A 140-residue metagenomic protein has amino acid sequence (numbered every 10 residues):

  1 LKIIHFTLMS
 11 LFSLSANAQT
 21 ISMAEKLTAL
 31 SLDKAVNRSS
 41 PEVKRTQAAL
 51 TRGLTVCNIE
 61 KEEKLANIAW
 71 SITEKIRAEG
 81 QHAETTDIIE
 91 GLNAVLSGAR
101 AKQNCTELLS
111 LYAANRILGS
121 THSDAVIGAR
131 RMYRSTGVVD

Functional and structural regions predicted by a protein language model:
K2-M9: Sec-dependent signal peptide recognition, specifically the positively charged N-region followed immediately by
M9-S10, R116: Generic alpha-helical secondary structure signal
S13-S15: N-terminal signal peptide c-region/cleavage motif recognized by signal peptidases
S22-N37: N-terminal mature-domain "stem" immediately C-terminal to a signal peptide or N-terminal signal-anchor/transmembrane
P41-D140: Mature extracellular/secreted ectodomains of secretory-pathway proteins
